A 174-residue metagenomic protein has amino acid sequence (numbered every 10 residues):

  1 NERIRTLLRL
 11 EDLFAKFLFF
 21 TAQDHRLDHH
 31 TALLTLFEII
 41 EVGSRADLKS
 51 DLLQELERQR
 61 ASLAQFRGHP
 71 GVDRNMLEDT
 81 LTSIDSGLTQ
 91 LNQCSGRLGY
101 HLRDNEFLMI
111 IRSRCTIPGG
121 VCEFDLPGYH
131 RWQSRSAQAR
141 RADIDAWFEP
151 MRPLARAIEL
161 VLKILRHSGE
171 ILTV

Functional and structural regions predicted by a protein language model:
N1-V174: Surface-exposed peri-terminal alpha-helical interaction modules
